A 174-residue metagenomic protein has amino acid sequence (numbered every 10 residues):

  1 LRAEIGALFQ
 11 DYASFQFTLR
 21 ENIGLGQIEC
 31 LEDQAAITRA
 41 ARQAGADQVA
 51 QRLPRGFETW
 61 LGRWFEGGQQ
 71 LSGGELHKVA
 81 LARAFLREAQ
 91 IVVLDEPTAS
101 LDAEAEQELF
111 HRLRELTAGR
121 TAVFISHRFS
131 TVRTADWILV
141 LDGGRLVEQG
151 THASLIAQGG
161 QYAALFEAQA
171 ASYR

Functional and structural regions predicted by a protein language model:
R20-E66, G119: ABC ATPase nucleotide-binding domain helical subdomain, centered on the C-loop/LSGGQ "ABC signature"
D47-V79, E88, L101, S172-Y173: ABC-fold ATPase nucleotide-binding domain signature/coupling loops
R55, H111, R128-R174: C-terminal portion of ABC ATPase nucleotide-binding domains
L81, I125: Hydrophobic anchor residue at the start of the ABC signature
V92-E96: Catalytic Walker B motif of ABC-type/P-loop ATPase nucleotide-binding domains
A103-A105: Helix N-cap at the start of a conserved alpha-helix in ABC-type nucleotide-binding domains
E115-F124, V132: Conserved catalytic loops of ABC-family nucleotide-binding domains
